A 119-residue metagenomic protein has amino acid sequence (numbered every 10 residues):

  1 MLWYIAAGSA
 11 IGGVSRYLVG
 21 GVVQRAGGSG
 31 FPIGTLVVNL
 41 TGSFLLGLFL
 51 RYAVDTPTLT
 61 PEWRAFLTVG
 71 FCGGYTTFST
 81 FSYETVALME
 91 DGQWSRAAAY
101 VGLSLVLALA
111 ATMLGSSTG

Functional and structural regions predicted by a protein language model:
M1-G119: Membrane-interface helix-loop junctions in multi-pass transporters/channels
